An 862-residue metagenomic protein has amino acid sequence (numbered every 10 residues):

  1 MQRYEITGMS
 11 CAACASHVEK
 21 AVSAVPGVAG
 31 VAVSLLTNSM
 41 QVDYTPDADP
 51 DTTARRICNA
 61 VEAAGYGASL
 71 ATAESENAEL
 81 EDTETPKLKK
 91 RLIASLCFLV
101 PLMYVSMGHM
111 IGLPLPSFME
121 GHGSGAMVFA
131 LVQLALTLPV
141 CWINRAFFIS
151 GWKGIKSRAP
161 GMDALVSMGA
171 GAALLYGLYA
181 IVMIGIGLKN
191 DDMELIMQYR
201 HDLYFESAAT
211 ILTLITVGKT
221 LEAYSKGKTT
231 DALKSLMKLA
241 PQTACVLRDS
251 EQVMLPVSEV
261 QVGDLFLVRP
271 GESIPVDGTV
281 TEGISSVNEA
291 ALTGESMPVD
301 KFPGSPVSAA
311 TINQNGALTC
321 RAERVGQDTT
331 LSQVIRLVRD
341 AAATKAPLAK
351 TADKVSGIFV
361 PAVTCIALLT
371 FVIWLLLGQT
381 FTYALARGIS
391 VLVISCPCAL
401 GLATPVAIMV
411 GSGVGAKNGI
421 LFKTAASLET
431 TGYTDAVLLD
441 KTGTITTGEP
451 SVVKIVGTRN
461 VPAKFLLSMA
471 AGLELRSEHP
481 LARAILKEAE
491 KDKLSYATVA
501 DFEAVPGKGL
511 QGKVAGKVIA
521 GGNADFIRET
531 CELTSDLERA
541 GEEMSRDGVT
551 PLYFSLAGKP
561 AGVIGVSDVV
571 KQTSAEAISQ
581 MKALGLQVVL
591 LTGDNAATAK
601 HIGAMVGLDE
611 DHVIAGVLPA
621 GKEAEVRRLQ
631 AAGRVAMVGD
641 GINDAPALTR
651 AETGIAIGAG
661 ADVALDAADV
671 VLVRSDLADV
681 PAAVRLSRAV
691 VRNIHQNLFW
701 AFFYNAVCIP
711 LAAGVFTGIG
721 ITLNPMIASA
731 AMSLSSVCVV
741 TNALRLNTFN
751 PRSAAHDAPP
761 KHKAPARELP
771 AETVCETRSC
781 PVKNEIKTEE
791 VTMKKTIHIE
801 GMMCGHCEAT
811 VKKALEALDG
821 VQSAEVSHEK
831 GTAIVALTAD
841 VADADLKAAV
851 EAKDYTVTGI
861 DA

Functional and structural regions predicted by a protein language model:
M1-A130, K226, E251-Q252, S332 (+3 more regions): Flexible metal-binding regulatory segments at protein termini and peripheral loops
Q2, E76, I184, L188 (+9 more regions): Juxtamembrane coupling segments of multi-pass membrane pumps/enzymes
S16, P270, T344, T434 (+4 more regions): Conserved ATP-binding TGD loop and adjacent catalytic N/P-domain core of P-type ATPases
P26-D47, R55, N59, L203 (+4 more regions): Conserved cytosolic catalytic loops of P-type ATPases
A29, K87-T243, K354, L723-P725: Transmembrane helix-loop-helix hairpins at the membrane interface
I111-M127, K156, L175, V414 (+7 more regions): Membrane-embedded alpha-helical bundles of multi-pass transporters
L136-F147, G154-S157, G171, E194 (+7 more regions): Hydrophobic alpha-helical transmembrane segments
V452, V456-L586, A596, L608-V626: P-type ATPase nucleotide-binding
